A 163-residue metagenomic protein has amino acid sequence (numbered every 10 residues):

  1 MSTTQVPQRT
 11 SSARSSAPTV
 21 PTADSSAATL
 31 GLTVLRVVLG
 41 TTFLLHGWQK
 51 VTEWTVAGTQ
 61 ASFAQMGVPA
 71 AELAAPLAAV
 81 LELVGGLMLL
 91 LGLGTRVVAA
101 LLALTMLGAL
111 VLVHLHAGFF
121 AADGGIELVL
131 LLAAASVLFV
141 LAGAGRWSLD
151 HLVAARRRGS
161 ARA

Functional and structural regions predicted by a protein language model:
M1-V51, E72-V80, V84, L91-A163: Extended, low-polarity transmembrane helix blocks
T52-L73: Membrane-interface interhelical connector segments
